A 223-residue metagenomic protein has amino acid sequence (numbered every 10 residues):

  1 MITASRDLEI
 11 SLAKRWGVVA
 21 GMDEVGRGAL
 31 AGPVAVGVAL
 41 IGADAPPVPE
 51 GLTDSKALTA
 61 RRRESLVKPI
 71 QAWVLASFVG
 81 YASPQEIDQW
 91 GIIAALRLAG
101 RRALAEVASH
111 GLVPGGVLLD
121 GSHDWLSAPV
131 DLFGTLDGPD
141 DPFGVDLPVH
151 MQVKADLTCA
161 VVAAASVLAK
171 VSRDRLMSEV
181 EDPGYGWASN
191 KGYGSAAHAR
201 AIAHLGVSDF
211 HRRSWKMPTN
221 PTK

Functional and structural regions predicted by a protein language model:
M1-K223: RNase H-like, Mg2+-dependent phosphodiesterase core, and more generally RNA phosphate-backbone-engaging helix-loop
